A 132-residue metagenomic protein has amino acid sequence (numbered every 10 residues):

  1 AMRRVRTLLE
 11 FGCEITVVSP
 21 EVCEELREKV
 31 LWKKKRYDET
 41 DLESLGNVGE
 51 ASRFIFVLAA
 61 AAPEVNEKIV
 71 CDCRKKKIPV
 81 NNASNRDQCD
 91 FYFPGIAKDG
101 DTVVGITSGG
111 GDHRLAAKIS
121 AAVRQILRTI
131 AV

Functional and structural regions predicted by a protein language model:
A1-V132: Adenine nucleotide-associated cytosolic modules
